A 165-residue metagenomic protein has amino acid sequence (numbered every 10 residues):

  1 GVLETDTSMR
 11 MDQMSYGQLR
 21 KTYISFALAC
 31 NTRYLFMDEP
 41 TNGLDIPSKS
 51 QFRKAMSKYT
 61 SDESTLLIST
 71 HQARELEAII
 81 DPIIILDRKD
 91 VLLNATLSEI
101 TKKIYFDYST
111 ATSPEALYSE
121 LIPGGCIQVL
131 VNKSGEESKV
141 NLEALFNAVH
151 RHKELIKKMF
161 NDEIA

Functional and structural regions predicted by a protein language model:
G1-Q13: Conserved ABC nucleotide-binding domain
M14-K21: ABC ATPase nucleotide-binding domain "signature motif"
I24: Hydrophobic anchor residue at the start of the ABC signature
L35-E39: Catalytic Walker B motif of ABC-type/P-loop ATPase nucleotide-binding domains
I46-P47: Helix N-cap at the start of a conserved alpha-helix in ABC-type nucleotide-binding domains
R53-L67, H71-L130: ABC transporter nucleotide-binding domain
Y118-A165: C-terminal coupling/interaction segments
